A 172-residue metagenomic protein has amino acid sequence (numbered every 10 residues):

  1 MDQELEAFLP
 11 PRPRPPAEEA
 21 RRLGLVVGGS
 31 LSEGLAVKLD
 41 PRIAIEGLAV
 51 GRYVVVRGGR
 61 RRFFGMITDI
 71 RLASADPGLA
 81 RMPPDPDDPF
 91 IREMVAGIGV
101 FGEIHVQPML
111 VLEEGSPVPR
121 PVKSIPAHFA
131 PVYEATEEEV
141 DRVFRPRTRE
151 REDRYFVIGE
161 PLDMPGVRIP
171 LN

Functional and structural regions predicted by a protein language model:
M1-N172: Basic- and hydrophobic-enriched, low-structure N-terminal and domain-boundary segments that flank ATP-binding catalytic
